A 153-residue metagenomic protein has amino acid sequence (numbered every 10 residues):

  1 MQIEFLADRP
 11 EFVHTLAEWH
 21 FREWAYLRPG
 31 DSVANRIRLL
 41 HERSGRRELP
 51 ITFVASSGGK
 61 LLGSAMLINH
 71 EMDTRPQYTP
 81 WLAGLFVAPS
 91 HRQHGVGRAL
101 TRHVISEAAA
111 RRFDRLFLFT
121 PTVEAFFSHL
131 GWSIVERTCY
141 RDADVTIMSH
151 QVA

Functional and structural regions predicted by a protein language model:
Q2-L16: A short beta-loop-alpha structural element at the N-terminal edge of CoA-dependent acyl/N-acetyltransferase catalytic
A25-V54, L62: Active-site rim helix/loop that mediates acceptor-substrate recognition in acyltransferases
R36, G45, S57, A65-R75: A conserved beta-strand-loop-helix scaffold within acyl/acetyltransferase catalytic domains
P50, A143-I147: Short hydrophobic/aromatic beta-strand or adjacent loop that forms the aromatic wall/cage of a ligand/substrate-binding
T52-V54, K60-H70, W81, F86: Conserved beta-strand in the GNAT
G84-V87, Q93-S106: Conserved acetyl-CoA-binding loop-helix of GNAT-fold acetyltransferases
L85, L116-L118: Conserved hydrophobic beta-strand within the GNAT/NAT acetyltransferase core sheet that lines the active-site cleft
A110, D114, P121-D144: Conserved active-site alpha-helix within GNAT-family acetyltransferase domains
